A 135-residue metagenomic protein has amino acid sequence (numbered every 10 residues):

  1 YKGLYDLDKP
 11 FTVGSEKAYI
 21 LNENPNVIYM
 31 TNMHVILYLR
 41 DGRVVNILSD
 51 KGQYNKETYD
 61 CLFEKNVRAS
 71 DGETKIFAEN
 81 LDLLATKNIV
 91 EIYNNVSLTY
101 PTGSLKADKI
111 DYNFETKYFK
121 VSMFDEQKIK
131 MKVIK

Functional and structural regions predicted by a protein language model:
Y1-K135: Mature-chain termini and adjacent capping regions
